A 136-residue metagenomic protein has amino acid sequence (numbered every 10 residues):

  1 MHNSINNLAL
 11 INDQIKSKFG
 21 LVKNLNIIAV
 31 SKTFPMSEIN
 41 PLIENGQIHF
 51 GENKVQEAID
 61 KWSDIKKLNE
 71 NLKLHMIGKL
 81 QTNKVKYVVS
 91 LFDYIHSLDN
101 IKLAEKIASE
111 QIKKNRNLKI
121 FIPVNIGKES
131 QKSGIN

Functional and structural regions predicted by a protein language model:
M1-N136: Conserved alpha/beta-domain cores
